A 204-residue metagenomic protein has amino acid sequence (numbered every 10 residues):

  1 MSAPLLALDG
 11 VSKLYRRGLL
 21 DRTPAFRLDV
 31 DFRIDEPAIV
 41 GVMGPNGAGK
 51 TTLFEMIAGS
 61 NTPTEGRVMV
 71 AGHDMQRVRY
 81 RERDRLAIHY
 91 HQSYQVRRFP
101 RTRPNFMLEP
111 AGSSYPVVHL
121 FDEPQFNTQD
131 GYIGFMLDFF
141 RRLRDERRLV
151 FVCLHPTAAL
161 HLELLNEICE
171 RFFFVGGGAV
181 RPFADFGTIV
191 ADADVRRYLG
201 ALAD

Functional and structural regions predicted by a protein language model:
M1-F32: A short, flexible loop at the N-terminus of ABC-type nucleotide-binding domains that lies
M43-P45: The feature captures the beta-strand-to-loop junction immediately N-terminal to the Walker
A58: Helix-to-loop junction immediately C-terminal to a conserved catalytic motif
T64-R67, G177: Conserved coupling/switch loops of ABC nucleotide-binding domains, chiefly the family-specific signature
G66-D74: Conserved ABC transporter NBD signature motif
D74-I88, R98-P100: ABC ATPase NBD coupling module
F139-H161: Conserved catalytic loops of ABC-family nucleotide-binding domains
F174-A203: Conserved beta-strand-loop-alpha-helix hinge in the C-terminal portion of ABC ATPase nucleotide-binding domains
